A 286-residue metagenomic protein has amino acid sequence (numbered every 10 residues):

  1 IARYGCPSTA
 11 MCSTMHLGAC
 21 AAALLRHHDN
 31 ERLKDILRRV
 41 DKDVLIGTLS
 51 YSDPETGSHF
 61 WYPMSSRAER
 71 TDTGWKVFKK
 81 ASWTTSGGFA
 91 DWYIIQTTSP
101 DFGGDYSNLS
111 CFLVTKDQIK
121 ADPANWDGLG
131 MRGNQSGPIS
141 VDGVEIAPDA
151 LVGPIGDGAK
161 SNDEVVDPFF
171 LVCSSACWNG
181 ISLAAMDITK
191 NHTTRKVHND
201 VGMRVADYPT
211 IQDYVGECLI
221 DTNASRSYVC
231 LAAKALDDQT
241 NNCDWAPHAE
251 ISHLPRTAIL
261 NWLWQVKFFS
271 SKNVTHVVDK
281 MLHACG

Functional and structural regions predicted by a protein language model:
I1-T85: Glycine-rich flavin
C12, V40, N179-S182, M186 (+2 more regions): Alpha-helical transition-metal enzyme core signature, strongest for iron centers
A19, V77-K79, F112, V141 (+3 more regions): Buried hydrophobic positions in well-ordered alpha/beta secondary-structure cores of metabolic enzymes
L45, Y62-M64, F89-D91, N108 (+2 more regions): A generic structural signal for well-ordered coil/turn residues at beta-strand boundaries that shape enzyme active-site
D72-K76, W92, S136: A generic structural signal for beta-strand entry/edge sites
K80-A121: A short core secondary-structure module
D127-N223: Glycine-rich beta->alpha junctions and the first turn(s) of the following alpha-helix
N223-F269, D279-C285: C-terminal helix-coil-helix/basic helical segment that borders enzyme active sites and/or dimer interfaces and provides
